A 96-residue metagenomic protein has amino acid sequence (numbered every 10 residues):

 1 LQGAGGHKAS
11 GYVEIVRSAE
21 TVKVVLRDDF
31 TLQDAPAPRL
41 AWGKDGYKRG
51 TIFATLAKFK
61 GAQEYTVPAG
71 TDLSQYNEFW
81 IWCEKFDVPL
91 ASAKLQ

Functional and structural regions predicted by a protein language model:
L1-E20: Transition segment at domain starts
S18, D29, G43-G46, K58 (+1 more regions): Solvent-exposed coil/turn segments that connect beta secondary-structure elements in extracytoplasmic/periplasmic
V25-R27, A62-G70: Exposed aromatic-hydrophobic patches
F30-D34, L73: A short beta-turn/strand-edge loop motif at beta-sheet boundaries
R39-A41: Beta-strand signatures of extracellular beta-sandwich domains
G46-A54: Surface-exposed loop/edge segments in extracytoplasmic proteins
T55-G61: Short proline/glycine- and polar residue-rich coil/turn motifs
A69-K94: Short, exposed beta-strand-loop hairpins at the edges of beta-sheets in extracellular/periplasmic proteins
